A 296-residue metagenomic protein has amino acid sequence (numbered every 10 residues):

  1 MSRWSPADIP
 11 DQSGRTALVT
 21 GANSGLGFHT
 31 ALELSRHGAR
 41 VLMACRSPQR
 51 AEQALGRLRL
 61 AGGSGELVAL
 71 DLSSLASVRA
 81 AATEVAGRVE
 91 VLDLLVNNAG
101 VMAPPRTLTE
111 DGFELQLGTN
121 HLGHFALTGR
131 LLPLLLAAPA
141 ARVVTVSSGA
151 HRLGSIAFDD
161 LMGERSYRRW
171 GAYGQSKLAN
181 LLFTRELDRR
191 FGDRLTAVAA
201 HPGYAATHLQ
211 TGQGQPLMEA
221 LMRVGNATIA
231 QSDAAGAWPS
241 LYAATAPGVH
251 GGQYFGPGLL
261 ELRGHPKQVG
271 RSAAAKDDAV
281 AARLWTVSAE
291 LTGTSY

Functional and structural regions predicted by a protein language model:
M1-T211, L291-Y296: Rossmann-fold NAD(P)H-dependent dehydrogenase/reductase core
I9-D11, E33-L34, L217-A220, R263-H265: A short alpha-helix capping/helix-coil boundary motif
T20, R165, R169, M222-G225 (+1 more regions): A short, mixed-charge helix-start or loop-turn motif at secondary-structure junctions
I156-L161, G212-L217, F255-K267: Short, flexible, mixed-charge acidic loops at enzyme active sites
S176, R223-V269, D278-A282, T286: C-terminal helical subdomain
A206-V224: A glycine/serine/threonine-rich, flexible loop-to-helix segment that serves as the NAD(P) cofactor-binding "lid"
A274: Second-shell loop/turn segments in exported
